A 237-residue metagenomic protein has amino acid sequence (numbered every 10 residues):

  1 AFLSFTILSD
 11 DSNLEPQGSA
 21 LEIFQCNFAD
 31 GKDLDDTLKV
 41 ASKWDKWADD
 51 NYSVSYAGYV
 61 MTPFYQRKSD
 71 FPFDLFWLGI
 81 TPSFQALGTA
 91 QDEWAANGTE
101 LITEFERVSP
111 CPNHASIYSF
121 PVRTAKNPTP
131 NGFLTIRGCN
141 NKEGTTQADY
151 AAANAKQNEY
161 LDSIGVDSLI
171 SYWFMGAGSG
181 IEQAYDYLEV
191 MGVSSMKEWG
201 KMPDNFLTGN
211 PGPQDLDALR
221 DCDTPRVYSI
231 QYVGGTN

Functional and structural regions predicted by a protein language model:
F2-N237: Short S/T/G/P-rich N-terminal loop/turn motif that feeds into the first structured element of a domain
